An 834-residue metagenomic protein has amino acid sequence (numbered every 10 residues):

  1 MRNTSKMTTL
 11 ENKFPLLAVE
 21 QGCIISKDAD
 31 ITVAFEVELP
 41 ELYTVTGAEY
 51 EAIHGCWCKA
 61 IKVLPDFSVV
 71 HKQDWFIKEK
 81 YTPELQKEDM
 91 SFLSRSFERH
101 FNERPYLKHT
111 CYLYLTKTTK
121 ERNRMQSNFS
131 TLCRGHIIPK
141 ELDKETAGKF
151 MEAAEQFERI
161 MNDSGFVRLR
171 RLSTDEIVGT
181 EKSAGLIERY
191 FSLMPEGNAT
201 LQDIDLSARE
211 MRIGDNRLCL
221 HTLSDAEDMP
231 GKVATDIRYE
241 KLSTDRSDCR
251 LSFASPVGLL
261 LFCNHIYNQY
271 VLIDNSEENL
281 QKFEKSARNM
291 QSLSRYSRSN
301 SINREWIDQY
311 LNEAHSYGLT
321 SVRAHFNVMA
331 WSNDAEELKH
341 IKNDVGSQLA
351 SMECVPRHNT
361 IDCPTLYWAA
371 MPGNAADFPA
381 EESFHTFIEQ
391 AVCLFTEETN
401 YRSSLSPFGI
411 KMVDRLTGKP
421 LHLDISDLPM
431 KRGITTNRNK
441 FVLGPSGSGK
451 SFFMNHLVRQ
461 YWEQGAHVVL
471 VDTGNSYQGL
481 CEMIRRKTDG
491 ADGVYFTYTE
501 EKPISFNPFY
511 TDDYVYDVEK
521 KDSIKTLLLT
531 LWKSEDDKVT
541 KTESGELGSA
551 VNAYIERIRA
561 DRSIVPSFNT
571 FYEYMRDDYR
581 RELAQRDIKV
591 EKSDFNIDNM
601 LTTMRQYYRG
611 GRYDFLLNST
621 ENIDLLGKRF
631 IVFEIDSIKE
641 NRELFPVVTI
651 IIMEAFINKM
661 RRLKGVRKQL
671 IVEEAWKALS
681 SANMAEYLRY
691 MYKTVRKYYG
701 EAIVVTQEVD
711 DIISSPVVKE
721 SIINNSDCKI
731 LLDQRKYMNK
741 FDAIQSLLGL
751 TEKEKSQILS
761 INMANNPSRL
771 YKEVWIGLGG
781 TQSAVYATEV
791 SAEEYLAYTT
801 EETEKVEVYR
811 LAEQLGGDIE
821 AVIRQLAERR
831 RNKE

Functional and structural regions predicted by a protein language model:
M1-E398: Extended, folded cores of ATP/NTP-driven motor/assembly subunits in large transport and secretion machines
C23-A29, N102-L107, S316-S321, V413-R415 (+3 more regions): Short glycine/proline-enriched loop/turn "hinge" motifs that connect secondary-structure elements and lie
I31, H109-C111, H467, R629 (+1 more regions): The start of beta-strands in P-loop NTPase/AAA+ ATPase cores
G47-V63, L260-L261, C354-V355, T365-L421 (+8 more regions): P-loop NTPase motor domains
L85-M90, S127-L132, G373-A376, M483-T488 (+5 more regions): Short secondary-structure boundary/capping segments
H100, V515-T570, P716-E834: P-loop NTPase motor core of the ASCE superfamily
L132-I160, G444-G449, A797-V822: Short, cationic low-complexity segments
S426-S448, F452-Q460, V468-Q478, V494-K502 (+2 more regions): Conserved P-loop NTPase motor cores
